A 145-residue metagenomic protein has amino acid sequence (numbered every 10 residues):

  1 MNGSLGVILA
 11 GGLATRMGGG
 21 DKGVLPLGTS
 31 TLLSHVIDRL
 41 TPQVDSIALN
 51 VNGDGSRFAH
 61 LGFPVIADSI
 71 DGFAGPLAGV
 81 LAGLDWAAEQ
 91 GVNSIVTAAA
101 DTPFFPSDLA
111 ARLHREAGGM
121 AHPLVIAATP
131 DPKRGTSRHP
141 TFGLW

Functional and structural regions predicted by a protein language model:
M1-W145: Nucleotide and nucleotide-moiety/phosphate-recognizing core
